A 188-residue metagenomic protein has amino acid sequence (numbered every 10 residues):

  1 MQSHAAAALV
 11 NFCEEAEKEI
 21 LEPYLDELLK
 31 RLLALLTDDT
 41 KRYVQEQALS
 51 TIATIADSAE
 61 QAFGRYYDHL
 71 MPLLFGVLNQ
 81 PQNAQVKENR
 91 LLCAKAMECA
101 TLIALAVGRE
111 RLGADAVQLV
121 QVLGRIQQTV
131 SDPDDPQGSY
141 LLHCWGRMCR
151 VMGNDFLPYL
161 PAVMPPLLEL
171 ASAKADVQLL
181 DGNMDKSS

Functional and structural regions predicted by a protein language model:
M1-S188: Karyopherin-beta/Importin-beta family HEAT-repeat alpha-solenoid scaffold
